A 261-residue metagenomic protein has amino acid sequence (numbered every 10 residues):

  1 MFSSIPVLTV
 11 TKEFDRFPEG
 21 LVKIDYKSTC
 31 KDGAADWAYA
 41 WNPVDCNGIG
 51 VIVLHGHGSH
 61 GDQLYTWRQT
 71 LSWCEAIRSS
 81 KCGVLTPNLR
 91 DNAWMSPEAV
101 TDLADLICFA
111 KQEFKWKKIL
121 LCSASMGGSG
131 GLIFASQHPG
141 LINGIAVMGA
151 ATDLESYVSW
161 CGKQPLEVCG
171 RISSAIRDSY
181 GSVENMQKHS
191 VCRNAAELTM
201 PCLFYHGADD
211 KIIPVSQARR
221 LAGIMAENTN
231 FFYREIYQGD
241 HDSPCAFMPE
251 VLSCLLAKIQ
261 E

Functional and structural regions predicted by a protein language model:
F2-C46: N-terminal cap/lid segment of alpha/beta-hydrolase-fold proteins
G48-G58: Short beta-strand element of the alpha/beta-hydrolase
H55-G56, S96, R219-E261: C-terminal catalytic histidine-bearing segment of alpha/beta-hydrolase fold enzymes
H57-W94: Short substrate-entry loop that stabilizes the transition state in hydrolases
A93-F114: Alpha/beta-hydrolase active-site loop
I133-Y180: Hydrolase active-site cap/lid region
L198, F204-H206, D210: Short beta-strand/loop motif that positions the catalytic acidic residue of the alpha/beta-hydrolase fold
K211-Q217: Conserved alpha/beta-hydrolase "acid-adjacent" motif
